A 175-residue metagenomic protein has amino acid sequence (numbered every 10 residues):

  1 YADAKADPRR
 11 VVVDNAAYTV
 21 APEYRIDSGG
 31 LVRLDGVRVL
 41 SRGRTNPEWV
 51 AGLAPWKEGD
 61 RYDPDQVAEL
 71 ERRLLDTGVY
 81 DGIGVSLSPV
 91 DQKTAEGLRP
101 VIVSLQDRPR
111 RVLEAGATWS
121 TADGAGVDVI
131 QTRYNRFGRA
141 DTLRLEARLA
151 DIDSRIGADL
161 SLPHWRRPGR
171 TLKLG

Functional and structural regions predicted by a protein language model:
Y1-D91, P109-V112, P168: Acidic, glycine-rich low-complexity/disordered segments
D63-G175: Gram-negative/organellar outer-membrane beta-barrel architecture
